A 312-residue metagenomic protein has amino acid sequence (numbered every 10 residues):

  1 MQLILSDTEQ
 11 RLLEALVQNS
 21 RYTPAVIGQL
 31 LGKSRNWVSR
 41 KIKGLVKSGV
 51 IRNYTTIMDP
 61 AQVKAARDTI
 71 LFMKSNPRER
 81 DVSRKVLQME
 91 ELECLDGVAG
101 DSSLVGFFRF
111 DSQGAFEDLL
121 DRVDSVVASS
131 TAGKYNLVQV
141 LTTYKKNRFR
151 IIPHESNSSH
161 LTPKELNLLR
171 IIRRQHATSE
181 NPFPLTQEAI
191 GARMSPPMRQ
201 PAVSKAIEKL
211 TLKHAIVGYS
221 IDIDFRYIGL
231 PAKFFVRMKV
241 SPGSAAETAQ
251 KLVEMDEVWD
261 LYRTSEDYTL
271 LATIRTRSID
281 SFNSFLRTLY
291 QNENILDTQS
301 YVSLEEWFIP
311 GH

Functional and structural regions predicted by a protein language model:
M1-H312: A compositional/biophysical signature of low hydrophobicity enriched in polar/charged and small residues
